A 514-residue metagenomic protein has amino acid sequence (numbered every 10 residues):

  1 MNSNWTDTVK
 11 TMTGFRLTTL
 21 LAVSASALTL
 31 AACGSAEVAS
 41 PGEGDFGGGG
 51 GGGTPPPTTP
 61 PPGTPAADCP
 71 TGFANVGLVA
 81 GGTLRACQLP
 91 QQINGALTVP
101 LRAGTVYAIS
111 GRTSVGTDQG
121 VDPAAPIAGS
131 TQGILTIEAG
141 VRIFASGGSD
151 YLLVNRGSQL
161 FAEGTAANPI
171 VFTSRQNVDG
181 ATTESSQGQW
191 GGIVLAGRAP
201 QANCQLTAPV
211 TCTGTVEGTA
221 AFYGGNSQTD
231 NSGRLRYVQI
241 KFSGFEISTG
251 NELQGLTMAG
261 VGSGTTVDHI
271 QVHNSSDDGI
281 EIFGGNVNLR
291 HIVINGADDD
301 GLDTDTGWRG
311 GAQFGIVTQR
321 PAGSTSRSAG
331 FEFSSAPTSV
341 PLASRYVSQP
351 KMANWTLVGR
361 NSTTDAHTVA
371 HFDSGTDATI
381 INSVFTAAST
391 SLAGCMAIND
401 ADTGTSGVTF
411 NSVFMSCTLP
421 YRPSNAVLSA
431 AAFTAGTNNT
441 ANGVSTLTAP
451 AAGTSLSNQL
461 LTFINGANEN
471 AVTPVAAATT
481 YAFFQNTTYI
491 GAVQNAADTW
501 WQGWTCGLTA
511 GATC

Functional and structural regions predicted by a protein language model:
N2-T8, V23-L78: Bacterial Sec-dependent N-terminal signal peptides
F15-A25: Sec-dependent N-terminal signal peptides
G42-G48, P60-Q132, S146-G157, G164 (+3 more regions): Extracellular beta-rich repeat passengers
R142: Catalytic metal-binding/acid-base residues of hydrolase active sites
N168-P169: Glycine-rich loop(s) and the adjacent beta-strand/alpha-helix scaffold that form part
